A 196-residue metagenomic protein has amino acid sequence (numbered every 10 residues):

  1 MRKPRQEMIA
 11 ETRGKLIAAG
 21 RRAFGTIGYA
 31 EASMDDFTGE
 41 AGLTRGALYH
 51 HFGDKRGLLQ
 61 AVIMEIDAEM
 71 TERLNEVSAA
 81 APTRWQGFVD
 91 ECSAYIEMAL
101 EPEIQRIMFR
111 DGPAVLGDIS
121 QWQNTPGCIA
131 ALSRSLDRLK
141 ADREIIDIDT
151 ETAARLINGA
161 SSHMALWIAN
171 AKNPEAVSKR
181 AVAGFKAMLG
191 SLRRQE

Functional and structural regions predicted by a protein language model:
M1, A94-M98, I129-A141, N158-A160 (+1 more regions): C-terminal peripheral helix-coil segments that are non-catalytic and often amphipathic
M1-I27, E31-L43, G57-Q60: Basic, helix-initiating cap at the start of DNA-binding domains
T26-A30, A81, P102, D142-R143: Short coil/turn segments at alpha/beta junctions that flank glycine-rich nucleotide-binding fingerprints
A41-F52: Short hydrophobic/aromatic patch on the recognition helix
Q60-I66: Alpha-helical DNA-contacting segments of helix-turn-helix folds
A61, N75-E101, A154-I157: Hydrophobic alpha-helical connector segments
A68-T71, D90, L116-D142, E151-R155 (+2 more regions): Amphipathic alpha-helical packing segments from all-alpha helical-bundle domains
M98-I119, L166: Amphipathic alpha-helical segments used for helix-helix packing
